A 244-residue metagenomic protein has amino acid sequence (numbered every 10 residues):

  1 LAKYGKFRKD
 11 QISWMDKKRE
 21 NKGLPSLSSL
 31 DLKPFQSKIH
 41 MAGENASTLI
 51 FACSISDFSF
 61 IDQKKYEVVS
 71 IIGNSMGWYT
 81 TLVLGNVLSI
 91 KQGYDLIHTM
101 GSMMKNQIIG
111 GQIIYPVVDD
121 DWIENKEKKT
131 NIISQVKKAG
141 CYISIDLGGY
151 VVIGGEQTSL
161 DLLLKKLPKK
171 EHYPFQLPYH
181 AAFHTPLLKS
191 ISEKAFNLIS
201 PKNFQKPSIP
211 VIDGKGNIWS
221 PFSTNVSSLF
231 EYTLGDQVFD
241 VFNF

Functional and structural regions predicted by a protein language model:
L1-K64, N203-F244: Acyltransferase/transacylase module recognition
S37, S70-M76, Q112-V117: Short, glycine/charge-rich beta-strand/loop segments that flank catalytic centers and engage negatively charged groups
A52, G73, G154-G155: Short beta-strand scaffold positions
I55, T81-L82, Y94: Residues within alpha-helical segments
Y66-V68, P174-F175: Short hydrophobic "helix-edge" motifs at membrane interfaces and signal-peptide entry regions
E67-S70, G149-V151: Short active-site oxyanion
V69-G77, T81, G85, S89: Gly/Ala-rich beta-loop-alpha elbow adjacent to hydrolase catalytic centers
G85-S227: Alpha/beta catalytic cores of group-transfer enzymes, especially the acyltransferase/condensing modules of polyketide
